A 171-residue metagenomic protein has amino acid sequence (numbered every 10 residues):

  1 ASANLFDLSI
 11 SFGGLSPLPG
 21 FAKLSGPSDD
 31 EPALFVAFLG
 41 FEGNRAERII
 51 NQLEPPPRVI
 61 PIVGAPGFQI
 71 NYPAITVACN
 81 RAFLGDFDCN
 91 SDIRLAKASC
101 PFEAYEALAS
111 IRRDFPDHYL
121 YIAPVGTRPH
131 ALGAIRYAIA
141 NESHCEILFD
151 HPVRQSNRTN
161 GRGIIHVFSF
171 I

Functional and structural regions predicted by a protein language model:
A1, A37-E47, P66-F68, Y121-L132 (+1 more regions): Gly/Ser/Thr-rich loops at beta-strand to alpha-helix junctions that form or flank small-molecule/cofactor-binding
A1-P19, P66-F68, I75-L84, R154: Long, charge-dense
S2-F6, E142-I171: Short, flexible loop segments at boundaries between secondary-structure elements
N4-D30, F41-E47: Active-site glycine-rich loop that binds ribose-phosphate moieties when present
A33-L34, R58, Y119-Y121: Structural motif
F38-I111: Redox- and metal-dependent alpha/beta enzyme cores, enriched for Fe-S-associated oxidoreductases and cofactor-handling
I50-P55, S110-F115, I135-H144: Short, surface-exposed basic-aromatic patches at helix termini and helix-loop junctions that form
C100-H118, H130-R136: A short, acidic, amphipathic alpha-helical segment used as a generic capping/interface helix at domain edges
